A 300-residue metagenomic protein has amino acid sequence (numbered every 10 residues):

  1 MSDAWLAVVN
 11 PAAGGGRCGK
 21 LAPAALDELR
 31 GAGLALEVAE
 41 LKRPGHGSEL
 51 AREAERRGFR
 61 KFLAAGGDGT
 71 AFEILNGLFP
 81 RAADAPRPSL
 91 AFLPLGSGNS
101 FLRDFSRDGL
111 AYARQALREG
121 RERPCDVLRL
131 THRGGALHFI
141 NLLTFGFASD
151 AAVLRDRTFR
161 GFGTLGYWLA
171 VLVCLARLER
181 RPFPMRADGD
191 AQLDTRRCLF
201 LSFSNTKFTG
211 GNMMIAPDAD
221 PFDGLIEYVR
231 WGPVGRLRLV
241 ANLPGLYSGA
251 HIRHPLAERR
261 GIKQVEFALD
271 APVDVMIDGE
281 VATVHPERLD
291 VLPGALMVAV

Functional and structural regions predicted by a protein language model:
M1-F62, F72, A111: ATP/NTP phosphate-donor binding region
P11, A65-G67, L93-L95: Glycine-rich beta-strand-to-loop/alpha-helix junction loops that act as flexible
A32, L41, F79-L199: Catalytic core of DAGKc-family lipid kinases
G47, G69-I74, S100, C125: Short glycine/serine/threonine-rich phosphate/pyrophosphate-binding segments that cradle anionic phosphate groups
T144, A148, S202-I215, V281: Glycine-rich phosphate/pyrophosphate-binding beta-alpha loops
A148-A151, L193-T195, T209-N212, D223 (+1 more regions): Short acidic/glycine-rich loop or secondary-structure boundary segments that cap or lie
F159-W168, G211, P217-R238: Gly/Ser/Thr-rich active-site loops/lids in small-molecule metabolic enzymes that frequently grip phosphoryl groups
A187-G189, T195, D220, R230-V300: ATP/nucleoside-binding phosphotransfer catalytic cores, i.e., glycine-rich phosphate-binding loops
